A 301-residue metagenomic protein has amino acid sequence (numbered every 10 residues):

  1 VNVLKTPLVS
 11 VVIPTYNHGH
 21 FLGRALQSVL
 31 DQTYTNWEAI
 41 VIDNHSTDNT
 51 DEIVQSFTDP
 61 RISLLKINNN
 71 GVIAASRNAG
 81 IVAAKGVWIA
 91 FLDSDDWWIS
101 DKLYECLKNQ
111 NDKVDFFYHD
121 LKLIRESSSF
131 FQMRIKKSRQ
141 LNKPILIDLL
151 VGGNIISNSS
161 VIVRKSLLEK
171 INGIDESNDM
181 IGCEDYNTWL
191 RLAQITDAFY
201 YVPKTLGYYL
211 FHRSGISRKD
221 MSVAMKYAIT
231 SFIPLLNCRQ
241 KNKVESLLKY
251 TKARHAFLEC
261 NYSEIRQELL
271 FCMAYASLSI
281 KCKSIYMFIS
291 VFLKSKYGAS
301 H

Functional and structural regions predicted by a protein language model:
V1-L30: N-proximal low-complexity "stem/linker" segments adjacent to membrane-targeting elements
H20-G23, D48-S56, W97, D101: Acidic helix N-cap motif at the loop->helix transition within catalytic regions of sugar-transfer enzymes
S28, T35, D43-E52, N69 (+1 more regions): A conserved acidic beta->alpha catalytic loop
I67-A84, E105: Glycine-rich, basic loop-to-helix element that forms the pyrophosphate-binding segment of sugar-nucleotide handling
I89: Short aromatic/hydrophobic "clamp" motif used to bind/position activated sugar donors
D101-Q132: Conserved donor NDP-sugar-binding/catalytic core segment of glycosyltransferases
Q140-D220: Conserved nucleotide-sugar donor-binding catalytic segment
T205-R213, S217-K243, E264-A274: Catalytic core of nucleotide-sugar-dependent glycosyltransferases
